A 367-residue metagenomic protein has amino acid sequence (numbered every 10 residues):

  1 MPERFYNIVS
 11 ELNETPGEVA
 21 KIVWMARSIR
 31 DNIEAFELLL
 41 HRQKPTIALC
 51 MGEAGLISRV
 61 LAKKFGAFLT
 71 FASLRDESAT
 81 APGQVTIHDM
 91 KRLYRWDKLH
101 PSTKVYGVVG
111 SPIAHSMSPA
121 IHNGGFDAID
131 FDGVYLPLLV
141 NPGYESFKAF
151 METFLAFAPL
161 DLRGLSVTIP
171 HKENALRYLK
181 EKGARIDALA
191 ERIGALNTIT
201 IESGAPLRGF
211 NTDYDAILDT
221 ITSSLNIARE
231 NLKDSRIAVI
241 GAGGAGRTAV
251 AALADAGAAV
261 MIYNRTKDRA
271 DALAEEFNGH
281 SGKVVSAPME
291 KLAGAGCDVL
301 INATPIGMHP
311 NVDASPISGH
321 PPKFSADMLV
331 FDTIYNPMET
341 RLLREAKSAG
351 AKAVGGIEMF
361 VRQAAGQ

Functional and structural regions predicted by a protein language model:
M1-K104: Catalytic alpha/beta core domains of metabolic enzymes, predominantly
T103-I227: Phosphate/diphosphate ligand-binding glycine-rich loop within oxidoreductases
S111, A242-G243: Glycine-rich Rossmann-fold phosphate-binding loop(s) that bind the pyrophosphate of adenine dinucleotide cofactors
D219-T220, Y335-N336, K352-Q367: Active-site capping/gating segments
G246-R247, E339: N-terminal Rossmann-fold NAD(P) dinucleotide-binding loop
A256-N278: NAD(P)-binding Rossmann-fold cofactor-contacting core
G279-A353: Rossmann-like adenosine-cofactor binding region
